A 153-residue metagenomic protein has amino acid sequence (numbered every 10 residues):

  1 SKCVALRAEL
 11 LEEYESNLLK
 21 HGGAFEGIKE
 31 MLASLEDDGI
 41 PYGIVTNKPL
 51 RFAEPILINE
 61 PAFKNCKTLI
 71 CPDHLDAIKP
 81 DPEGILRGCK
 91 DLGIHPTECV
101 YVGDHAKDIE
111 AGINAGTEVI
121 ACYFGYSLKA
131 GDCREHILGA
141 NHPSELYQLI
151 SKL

Functional and structural regions predicted by a protein language model:
S1-A33, D38-I40: Metal-dependent phosphoesterase signature
L10-H21, Y42-E60: Extended hydrophobic secondary-structure segments
A24, V45, A77: Residue-level marker of regulatory loop/turn positions in helix-turn-helix DNA-binding domains and in histidine
K29, A33-E36, P49-L153: Asp-based, Mg2+/Mn2+-dependent phosphohydrolase catalytic module
P41-Y42, G103: Short, conserved structural micro-motifs that define repeat-unit consensus positions and nucleotide-binding loops
